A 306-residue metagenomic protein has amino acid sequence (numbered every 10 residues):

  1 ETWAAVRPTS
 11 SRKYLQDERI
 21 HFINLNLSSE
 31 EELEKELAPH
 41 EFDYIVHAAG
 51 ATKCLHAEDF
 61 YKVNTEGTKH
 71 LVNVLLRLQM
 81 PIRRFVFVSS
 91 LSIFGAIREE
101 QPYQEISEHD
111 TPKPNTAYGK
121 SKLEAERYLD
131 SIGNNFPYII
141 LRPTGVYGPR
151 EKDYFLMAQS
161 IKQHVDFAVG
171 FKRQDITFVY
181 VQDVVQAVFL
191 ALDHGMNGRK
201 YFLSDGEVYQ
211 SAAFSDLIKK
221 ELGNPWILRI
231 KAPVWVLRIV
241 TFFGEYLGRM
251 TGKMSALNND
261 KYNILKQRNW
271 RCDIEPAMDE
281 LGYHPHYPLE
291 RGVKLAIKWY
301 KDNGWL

Functional and structural regions predicted by a protein language model:
H21-E66, L91-A96: NAD(P)H-binding glycine-rich loop region in Rossmannoid oxidoreductase-like domains and their noncatalytic homologs
K69-A117, I139: Conserved Rossmann-fold NAD(P)-dependent oxidoreductase catalytic core, especially the SDR/UDP-sugar
F94, I139-L156: Flexible, glycine-rich beta-alpha linker
K113-L141: Active-site Tyr-X1-5-Lys
E124, E151-L156, V169-L192, G198-R199: Substrate-positioning beta->alpha
V181, D216, V240-H284: Conserved C-terminal active-site "lid" loop/helix of NAD(P)H-dependent oxidoreductases that clamps the redox cofactor
A191-L257, E290, K294-I297, G304-W305: Mid/C-terminal beta-alpha module of Rossmann-like enzyme folds, strongest in SDR-family dehydrogenases/epimerases
C272-E280, H284-L306: Amphipathic terminal alpha-helices
